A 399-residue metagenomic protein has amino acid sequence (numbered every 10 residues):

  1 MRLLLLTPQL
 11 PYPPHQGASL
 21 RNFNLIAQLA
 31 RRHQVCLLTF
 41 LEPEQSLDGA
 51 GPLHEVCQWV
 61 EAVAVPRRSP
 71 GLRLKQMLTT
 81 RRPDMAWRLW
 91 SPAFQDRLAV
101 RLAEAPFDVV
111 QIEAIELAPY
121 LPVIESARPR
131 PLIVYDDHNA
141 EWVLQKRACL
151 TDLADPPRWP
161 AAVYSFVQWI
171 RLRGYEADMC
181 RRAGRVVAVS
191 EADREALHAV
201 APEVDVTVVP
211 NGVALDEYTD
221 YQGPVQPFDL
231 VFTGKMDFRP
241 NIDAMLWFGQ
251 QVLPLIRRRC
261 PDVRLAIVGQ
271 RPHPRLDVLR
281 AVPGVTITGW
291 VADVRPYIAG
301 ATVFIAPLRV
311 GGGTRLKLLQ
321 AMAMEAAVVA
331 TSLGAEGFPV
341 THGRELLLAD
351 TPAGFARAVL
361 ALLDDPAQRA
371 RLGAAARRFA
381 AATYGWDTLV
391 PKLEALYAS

Functional and structural regions predicted by a protein language model:
M1-A62, E104: N-terminal subdomain of nucleotide-sugar transferases
P8, R67-R88, P131-G174: Acceptor-binding helix/loop patch of EC 2.4 sugar-transfer enzymes, predominantly nucleotide-sugar-dependent
L132, W142, S165-D220: Donor nucleotide-sugar binding/catalytic pocket of nucleotide-sugar-dependent glycosyltransferases
G184, G284, W290, P296-G313 (+1 more regions): Acidic donor-binding loop of glycosyltransferase active sites
A199, V208-G300: Conserved catalytic-core segment of nucleotide-activated headgroup transferases in glycan assembly
K317-Q320, A327-T331: Short hydrophobic beta-strand element within catalytic cores of glycosyltransferases and related nucleotide-activated
L346-A353, A361-P366: Conserved acidic donor-binding segment of nucleotide-sugar-dependent glycosyltransferases
Q368-T383, K392-A395: A short, well-ordered alpha-helix in the C-terminal region of glycosyltransferases
